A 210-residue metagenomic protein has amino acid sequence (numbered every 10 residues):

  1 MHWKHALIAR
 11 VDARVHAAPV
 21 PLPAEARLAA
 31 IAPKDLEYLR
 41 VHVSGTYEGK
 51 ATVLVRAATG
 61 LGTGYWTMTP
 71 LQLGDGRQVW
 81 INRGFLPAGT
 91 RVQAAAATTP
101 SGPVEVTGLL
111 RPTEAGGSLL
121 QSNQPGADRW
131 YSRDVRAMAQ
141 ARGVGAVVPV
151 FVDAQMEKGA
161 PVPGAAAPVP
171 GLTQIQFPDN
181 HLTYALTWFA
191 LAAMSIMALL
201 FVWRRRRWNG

Functional and structural regions predicted by a protein language model:
M1-G210: Surface-exposed, charge/polar-rich loops and edge strands
